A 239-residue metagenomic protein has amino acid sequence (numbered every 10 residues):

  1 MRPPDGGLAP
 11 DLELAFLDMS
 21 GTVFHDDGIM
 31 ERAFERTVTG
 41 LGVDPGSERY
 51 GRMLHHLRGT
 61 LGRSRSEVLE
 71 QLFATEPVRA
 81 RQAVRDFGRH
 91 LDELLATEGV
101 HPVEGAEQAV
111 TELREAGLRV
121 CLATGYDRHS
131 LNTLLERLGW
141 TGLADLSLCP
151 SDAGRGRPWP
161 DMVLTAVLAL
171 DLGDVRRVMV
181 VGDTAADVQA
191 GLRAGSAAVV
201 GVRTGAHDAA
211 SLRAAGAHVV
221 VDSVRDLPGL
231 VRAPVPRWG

Functional and structural regions predicted by a protein language model:
M1-E13, T111, R128, N132-G239: Asp-based, Mg2+/Mn2+-dependent phosphohydrolase catalytic module
R2-P4, L8-Q108: N-terminal helical cap/lid subdomain that shapes the substrate entry/recognition surface in HAD-like hydrolases
H25-D26, L122-A123, G182, R203-T204: Small/polar loops that bind or transfer phosphate-bearing groups
F34, D86, A106-E136, L148: Substrate-recognition element of Asp-dependent hydrolases with the DxDx(T/V) motif
T39, R114, L192: Anion (oxyanion) recognition and catalysis
A74, D92, A96, L118 (+2 more regions): A broad detector of the eukaryotic-type serine/threonine protein kinase catalytic domain
A96-H101, G125, A198-V199: Short, flexible loop segments at the rims of nucleotide/cofactor-binding pockets, characterized by
